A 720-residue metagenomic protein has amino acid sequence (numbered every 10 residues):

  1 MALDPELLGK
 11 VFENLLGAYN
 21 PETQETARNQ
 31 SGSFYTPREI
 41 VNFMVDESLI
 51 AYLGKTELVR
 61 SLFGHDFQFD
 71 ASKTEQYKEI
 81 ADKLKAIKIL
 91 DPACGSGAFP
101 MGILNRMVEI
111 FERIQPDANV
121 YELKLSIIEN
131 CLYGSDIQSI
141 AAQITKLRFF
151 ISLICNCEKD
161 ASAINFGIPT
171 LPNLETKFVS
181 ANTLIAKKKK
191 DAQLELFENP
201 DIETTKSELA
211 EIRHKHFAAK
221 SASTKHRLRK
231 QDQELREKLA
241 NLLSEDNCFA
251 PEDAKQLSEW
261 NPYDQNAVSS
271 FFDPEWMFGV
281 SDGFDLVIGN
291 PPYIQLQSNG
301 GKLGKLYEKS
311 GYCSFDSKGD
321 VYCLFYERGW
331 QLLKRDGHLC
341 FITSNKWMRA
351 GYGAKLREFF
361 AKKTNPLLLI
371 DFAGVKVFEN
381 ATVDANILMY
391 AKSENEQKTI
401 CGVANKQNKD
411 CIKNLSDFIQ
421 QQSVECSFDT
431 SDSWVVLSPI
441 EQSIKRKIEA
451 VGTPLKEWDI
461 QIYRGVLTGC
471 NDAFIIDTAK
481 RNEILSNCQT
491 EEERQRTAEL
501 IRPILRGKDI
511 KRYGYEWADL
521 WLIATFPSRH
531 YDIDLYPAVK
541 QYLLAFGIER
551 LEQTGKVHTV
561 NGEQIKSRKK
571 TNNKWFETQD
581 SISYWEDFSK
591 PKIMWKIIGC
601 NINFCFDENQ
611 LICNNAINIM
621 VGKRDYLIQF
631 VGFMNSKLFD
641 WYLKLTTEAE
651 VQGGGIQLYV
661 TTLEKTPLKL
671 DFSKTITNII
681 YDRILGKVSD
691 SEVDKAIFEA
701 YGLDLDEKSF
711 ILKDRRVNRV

Functional and structural regions predicted by a protein language model:
M1, P21-P37, L84-C94, S126-S135 (+8 more regions): Glycine- and acidic
M1-L125, A141, P291, L303 (+7 more regions): Class I S-adenosyl-L-methionine
E6, K10, N14-A18, F43 (+32 more regions): Generic, well-ordered alpha-helical scaffold segments in large soluble proteins
A27, L62, D66-K88, E158-D160 (+5 more regions): Flexible, glycine/threonine-enriched loop-and-boundary segments that flank and lead into catalytic domains of large
K83-A86, L90, P100-F272, M277: Class I S-adenosyl-L-methionine-dependent methyltransferase module
M101, V108, I137-A142, K146-E198 (+8 more regions): Signature of N6-adenine DNA methyltransferases within the class I
Q295, C323, W330-Q331, D417-Q420 (+3 more regions): Polybasic, glycine- and aromatic-enriched phosphate-binding surface used to engage nucleic acids
E692-V720: Conserved AMP-binding
